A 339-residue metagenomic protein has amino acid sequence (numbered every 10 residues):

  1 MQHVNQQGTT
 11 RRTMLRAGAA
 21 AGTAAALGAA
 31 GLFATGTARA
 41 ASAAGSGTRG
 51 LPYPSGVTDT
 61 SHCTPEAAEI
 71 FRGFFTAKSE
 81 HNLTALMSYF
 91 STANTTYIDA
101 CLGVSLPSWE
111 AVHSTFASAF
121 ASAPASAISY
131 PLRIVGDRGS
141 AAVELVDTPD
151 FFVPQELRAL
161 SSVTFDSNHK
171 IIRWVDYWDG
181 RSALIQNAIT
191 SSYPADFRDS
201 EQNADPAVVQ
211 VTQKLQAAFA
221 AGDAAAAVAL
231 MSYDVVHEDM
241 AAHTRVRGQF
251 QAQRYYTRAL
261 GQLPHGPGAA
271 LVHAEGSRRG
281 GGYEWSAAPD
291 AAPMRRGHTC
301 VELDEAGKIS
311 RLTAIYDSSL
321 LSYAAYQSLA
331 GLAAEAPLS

Functional and structural regions predicted by a protein language model:
M1-T10, T23-L27, G31, T35-T37: N-terminal secretory signal peptides
H3, F75, C101, Q216 (+1 more regions): Generic anion/oxyanion-binding catalytic loop in active/binding sites
Q6-Q7, D59, V104, S200 (+1 more regions): Pocket-edge positions in alpha/beta enzyme catalytic cores
R11-A19: N-terminal export leaders
A19, L27, A41-Y89, R181-A221 (+2 more regions): Short, low-complexity N-terminal intrinsically disordered segments enriched in polar/charged residues
G45-T58, A117-A207, L260-G268, V272-S339: A beta-strand edge to alpha-helix "cap/lid" segment located at domain peripheries
F74, A85-M87, N94-T95, V112 (+13 more regions): Hydrophobic pocket/interface hotspot
E80-G139, A224-A226, Y233-R279: A solvent-exposed, acidic/Ser-Thr-rich amphipathic alpha-helical stretch
